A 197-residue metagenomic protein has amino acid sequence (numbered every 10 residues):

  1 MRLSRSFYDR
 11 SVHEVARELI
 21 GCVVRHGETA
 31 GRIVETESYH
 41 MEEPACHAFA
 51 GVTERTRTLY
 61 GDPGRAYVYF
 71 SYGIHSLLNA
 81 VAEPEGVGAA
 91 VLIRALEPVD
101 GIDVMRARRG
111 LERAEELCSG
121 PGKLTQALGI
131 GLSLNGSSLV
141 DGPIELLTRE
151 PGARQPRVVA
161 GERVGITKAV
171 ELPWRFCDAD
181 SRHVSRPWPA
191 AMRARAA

Functional and structural regions predicted by a protein language model:
M1-A197: Conserved, well-structured core segments that form or line functional sites
